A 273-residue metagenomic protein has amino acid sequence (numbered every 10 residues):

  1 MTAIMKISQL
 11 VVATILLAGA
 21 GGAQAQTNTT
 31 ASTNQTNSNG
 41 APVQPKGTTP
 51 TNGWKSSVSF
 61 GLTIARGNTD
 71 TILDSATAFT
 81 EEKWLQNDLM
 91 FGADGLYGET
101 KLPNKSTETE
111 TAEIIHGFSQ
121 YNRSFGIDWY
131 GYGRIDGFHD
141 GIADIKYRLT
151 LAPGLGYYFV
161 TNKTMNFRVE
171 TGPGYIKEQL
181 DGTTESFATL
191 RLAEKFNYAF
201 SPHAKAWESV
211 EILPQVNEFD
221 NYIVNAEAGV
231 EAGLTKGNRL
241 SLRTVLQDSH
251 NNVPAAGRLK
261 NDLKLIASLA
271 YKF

Functional and structural regions predicted by a protein language model:
M1-N52: Cleavable N-terminal export/targeting peptides
T48-I64, N87-F91: Transmembrane beta-strand segments of Gram-negative outer membrane beta-barrel proteins
W54, D70-D74, T111-I115, Y147-L151 (+4 more regions): Residues that define the transmembrane beta-barrel architecture of outer-membrane proteins
W54, Q86-M90, D128-G131, K163-F167 (+2 more regions): Repeated loop/turn-to-beta-strand initiation elements of outer-membrane beta-barrel proteins
V58-F60, F91-A93, G133, F167-T171 (+3 more regions): Membrane-embedded beta-strand positions of outer-membrane beta-barrel proteins
L62-R66, W84, G95-E99, I135-G141 (+5 more regions): Transmembrane beta-strands of outer-membrane beta-barrel pores
T164-R239: Outer-membrane beta-barrel transmembrane domain signature
V230, N261-F273: Outer-membrane beta-barrel "beta-signal"
